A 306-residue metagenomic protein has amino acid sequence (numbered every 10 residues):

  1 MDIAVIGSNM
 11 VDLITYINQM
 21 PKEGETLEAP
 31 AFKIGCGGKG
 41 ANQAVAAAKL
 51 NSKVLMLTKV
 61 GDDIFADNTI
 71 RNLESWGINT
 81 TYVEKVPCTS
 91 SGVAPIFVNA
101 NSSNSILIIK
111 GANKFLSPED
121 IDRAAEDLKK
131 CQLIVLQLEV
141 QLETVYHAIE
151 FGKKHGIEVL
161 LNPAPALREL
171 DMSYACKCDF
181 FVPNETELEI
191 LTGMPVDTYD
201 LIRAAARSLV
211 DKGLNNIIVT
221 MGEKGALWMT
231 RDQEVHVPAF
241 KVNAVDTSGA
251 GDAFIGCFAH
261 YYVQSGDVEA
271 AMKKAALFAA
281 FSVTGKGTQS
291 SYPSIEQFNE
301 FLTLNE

Functional and structural regions predicted by a protein language model:
M1-K59, I64-S75, A244-V245: Glycine-rich phosphate/adenosyl-contacting loop at the front of the ribokinase-like
I3, R168, M172, Y199-E306: Conserved phosphate-binding/catalytic region of the ribokinase-like
A31, L57-D62, T81-S91, A164 (+1 more regions): Beta-strand->loop->alpha-helix junctions that form or flank phosphate-binding loops in nucleotide-handling enzymes
A44-K53, V98, H260-S265: Alpha-helix C-terminal capping segments
G77, K114-E119, L160-A166: Short gly/ser/thr-rich secondary-structure transition/capping motifs
Y82-V86, I96-L133, L138: Conserved phosphate-binding/catalytic loop of the ribokinase/pfkB sugar-kinase fold
L133-A204, K224-A226: Conserved beta-alpha-beta core of the PfkB/ribokinase-like small-molecule kinase fold
